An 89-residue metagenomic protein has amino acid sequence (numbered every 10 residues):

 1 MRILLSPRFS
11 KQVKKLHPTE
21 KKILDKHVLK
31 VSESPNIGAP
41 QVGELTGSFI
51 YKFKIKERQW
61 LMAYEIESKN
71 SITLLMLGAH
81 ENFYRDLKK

Functional and structural regions predicted by a protein language model:
M1-H27: Arg/Lys-rich, positively charged N-terminal/basic patches that mediate binding to nucleic acids
R2, I55-L61, E65-K89: Enriched for short, Lys/Arg-rich terminal
R8, N36, N82: Residue-level recognition of oxygen-bearing side chains
R8, T46, A79: Residues that form or immediately flank small-molecule/cofactor binding pockets and catalytic motifs
K11, K30, N82: Active-site micro-motifs of SAM-dependent methyltransferase domains
K14, L29-E33, K88: Alpha-helix boundary recognition
L29-K56: A short, surface-exposed loop/turn module that caps and links secondary-structure elements
